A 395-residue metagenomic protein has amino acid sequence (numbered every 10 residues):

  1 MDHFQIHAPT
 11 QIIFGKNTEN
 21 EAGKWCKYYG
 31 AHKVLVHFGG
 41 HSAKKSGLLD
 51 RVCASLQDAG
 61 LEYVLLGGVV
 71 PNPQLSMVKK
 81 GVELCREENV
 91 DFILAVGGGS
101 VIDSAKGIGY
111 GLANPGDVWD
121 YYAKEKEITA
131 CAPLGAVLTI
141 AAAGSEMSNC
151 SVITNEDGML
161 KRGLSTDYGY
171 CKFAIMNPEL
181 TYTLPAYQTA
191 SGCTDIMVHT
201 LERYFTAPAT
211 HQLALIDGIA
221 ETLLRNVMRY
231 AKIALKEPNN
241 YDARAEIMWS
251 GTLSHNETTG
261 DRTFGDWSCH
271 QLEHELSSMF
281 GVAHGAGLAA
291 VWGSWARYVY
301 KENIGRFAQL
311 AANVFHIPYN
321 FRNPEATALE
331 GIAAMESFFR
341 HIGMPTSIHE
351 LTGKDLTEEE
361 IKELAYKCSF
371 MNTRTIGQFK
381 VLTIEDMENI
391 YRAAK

Functional and structural regions predicted by a protein language model:
M1-F92, I348, T375: ATP/NTP phosphate-donor binding region
R51-V52, K79-V82, V101-N114, M147-S148: Short Gly/Thr/Asp-enriched flexible loops that form oxyanion-binding sites at enzyme active sites
V90-K106, T139-S145, M279-V282: Glycine/serine-rich anion-binding loops at beta->alpha junctions that coordinate negatively charged ligand groups
A113-H211, Q309: A glycine/threonine-rich phosphate-anchoring loop and its flanking beta-alpha core in nucleotide/phosphate-binding
M197-L201, R244-H255, W292, M335 (+3 more regions): Short alpha-helical scaffolding segments that buttress acidic/His motifs in well-ordered protein cores
A207-A334: Active-site segments that bind and position negatively charged phosphate/pyrophosphate groups
F307, V314, P318-K395: C-terminal charged capping/lid subdomain of soluble metabolic enzymes
